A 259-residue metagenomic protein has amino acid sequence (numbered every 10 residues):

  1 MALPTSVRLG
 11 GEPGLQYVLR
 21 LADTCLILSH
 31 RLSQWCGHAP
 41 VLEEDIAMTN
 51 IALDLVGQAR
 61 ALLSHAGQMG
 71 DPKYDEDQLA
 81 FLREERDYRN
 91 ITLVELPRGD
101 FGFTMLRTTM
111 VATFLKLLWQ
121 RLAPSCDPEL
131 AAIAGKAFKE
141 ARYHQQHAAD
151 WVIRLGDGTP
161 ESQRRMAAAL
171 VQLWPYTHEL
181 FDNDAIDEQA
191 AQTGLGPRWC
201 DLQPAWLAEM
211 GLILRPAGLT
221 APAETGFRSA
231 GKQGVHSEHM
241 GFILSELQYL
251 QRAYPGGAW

Functional and structural regions predicted by a protein language model:
A2-Q16, L82-T108, L155-T159, L173-G196: Acidic/His metal-coordination segments adjacent to aromatic residues that form catalytic metal sites in metalloenzymes
P13-V18, A39-Q58, T104, E129-A141: Alpha-helical scaffold segments that form or flank carboxylate-/histidine-based iron centers
T24-L32, Q58, L62, V111-L118 (+2 more regions): Amphipathic, well-ordered alpha-helical segments in soluble domains
L28-N50, L115-L130: Helix-loop segments that flank and shape redox-cofactor active sites
A52-L82, A149-V152: Conserved alpha-helical segments that form or flank metal/cofactor-binding pockets of metalloenzymes
T92-H147: Internal, conserved structured core segments that host functional sites
E129-Q192: A contiguous pocket-lining binding segment that forms or flanks enzyme active sites
R164-W259: Extended, helix-rich structural scaffolds rather than catalytic motifs
